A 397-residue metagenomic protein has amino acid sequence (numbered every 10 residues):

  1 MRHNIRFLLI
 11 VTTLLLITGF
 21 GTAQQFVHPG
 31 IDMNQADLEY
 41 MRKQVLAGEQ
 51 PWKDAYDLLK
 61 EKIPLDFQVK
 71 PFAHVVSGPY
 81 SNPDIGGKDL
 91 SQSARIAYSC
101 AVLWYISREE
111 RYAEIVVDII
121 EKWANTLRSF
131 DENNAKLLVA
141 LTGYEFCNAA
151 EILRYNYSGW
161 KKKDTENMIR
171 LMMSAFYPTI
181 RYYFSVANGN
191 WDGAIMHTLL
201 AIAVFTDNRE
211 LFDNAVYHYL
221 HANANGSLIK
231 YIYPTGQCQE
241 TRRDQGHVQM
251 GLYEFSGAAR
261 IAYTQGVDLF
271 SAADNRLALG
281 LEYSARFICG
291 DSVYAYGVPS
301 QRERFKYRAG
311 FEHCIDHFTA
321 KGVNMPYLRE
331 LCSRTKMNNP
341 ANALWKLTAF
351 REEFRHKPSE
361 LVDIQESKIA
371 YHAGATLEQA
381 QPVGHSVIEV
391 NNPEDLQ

Functional and structural regions predicted by a protein language model:
M1-Q25: Bacterial Sec-dependent N-terminal signal peptides
A23-S185, Q239, I261-T264, L269-Q397: Extracellular glycan-targeting catalytic surfaces
Q92, I96, T142, W191 (+3 more regions): Catalytic-loop motifs flanking and including active-site residues across diverse enzymes
A101-V102, H197, A201: Amphipathic alpha-helical repeat scaffolds
A135, N188, D244: Glycine- and other small-residue-rich loops at beta-strand/loop junctions that grip anionic moieties
E166-Y177, R181, S185-I195, I202 (+2 more regions): Extended amphipathic alpha-helical interaction segments
V204-A295: Long, repeat-rich segments with strong aromatic
